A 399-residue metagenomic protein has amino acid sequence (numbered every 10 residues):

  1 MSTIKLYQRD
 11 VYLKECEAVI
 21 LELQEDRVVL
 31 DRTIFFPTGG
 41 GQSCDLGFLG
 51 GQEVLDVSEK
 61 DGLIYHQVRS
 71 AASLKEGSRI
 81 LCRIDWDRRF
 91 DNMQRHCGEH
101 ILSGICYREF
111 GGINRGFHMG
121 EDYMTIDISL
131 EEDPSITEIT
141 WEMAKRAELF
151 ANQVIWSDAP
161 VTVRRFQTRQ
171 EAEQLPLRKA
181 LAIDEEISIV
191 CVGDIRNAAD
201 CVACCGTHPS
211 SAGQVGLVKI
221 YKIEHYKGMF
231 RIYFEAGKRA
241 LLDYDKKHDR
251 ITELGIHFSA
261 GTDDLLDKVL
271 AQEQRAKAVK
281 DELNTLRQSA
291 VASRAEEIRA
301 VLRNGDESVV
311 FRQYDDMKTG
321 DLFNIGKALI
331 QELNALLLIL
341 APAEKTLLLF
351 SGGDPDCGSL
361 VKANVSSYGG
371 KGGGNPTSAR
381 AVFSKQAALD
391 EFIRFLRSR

Functional and structural regions predicted by a protein language model:
M1-S78: Conserved nucleotide-binding/hydrolysis modules and their immediate coupling elements across P-loop/ASCE NTPase motors
R27-L30, D61-S70, M124-S129, L347-L349 (+1 more regions): A generic structural motif
I34-L49, L74-D127, P376-T377: Active/ligand-binding-proximal structured segments within catalytic/core domains that scaffold catalytic residues
G41, D194, A199-Q214, V309-R399: Glycine-rich, acidic loop segments that terminate in or are immediately followed by a histidine
S58, R115-G120, K222-I223, L338-A341 (+1 more regions): Short beta-strand
R88, R108-Y226: Functional cores that coordinate and move charged inorganic groups
H208-K268: A conserved active-site cap/scaffold subdomain adjacent to cofactor or substrate pockets
T252-E344, L349-F350: Hydrophobic helix-and-loop "lid/oligomerization" segment in the mid-to-C-terminal part of catalytic domains
